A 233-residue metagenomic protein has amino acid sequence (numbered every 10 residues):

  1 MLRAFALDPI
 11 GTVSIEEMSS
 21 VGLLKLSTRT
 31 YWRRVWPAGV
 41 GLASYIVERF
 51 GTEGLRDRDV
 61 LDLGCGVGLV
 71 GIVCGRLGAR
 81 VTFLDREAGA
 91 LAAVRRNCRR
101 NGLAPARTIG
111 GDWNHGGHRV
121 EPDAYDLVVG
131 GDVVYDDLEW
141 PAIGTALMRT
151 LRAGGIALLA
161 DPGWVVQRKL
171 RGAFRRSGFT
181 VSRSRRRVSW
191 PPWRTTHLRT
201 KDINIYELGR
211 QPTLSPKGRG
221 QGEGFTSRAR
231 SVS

Functional and structural regions predicted by a protein language model:
M1-Q211, S233: S-adenosylmethionine-dependent methyltransferases
V129, P216-K217: Short conserved micro-motifs on helix faces and helix-strand junctions that flank and scaffold key functional residues
G218-G222: Glycine-biased, low-complexity coil/linker segments
